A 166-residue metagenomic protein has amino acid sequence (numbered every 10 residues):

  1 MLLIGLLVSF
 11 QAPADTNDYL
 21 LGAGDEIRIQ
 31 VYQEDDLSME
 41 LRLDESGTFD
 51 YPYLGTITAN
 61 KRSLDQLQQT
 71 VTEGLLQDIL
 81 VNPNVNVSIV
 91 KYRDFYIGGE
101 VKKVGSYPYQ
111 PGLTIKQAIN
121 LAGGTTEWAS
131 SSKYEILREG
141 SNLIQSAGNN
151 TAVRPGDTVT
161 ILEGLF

Functional and structural regions predicted by a protein language model:
M1-S9: Bacterial N-terminal signal peptides
F10-F166: Ser/Thr/Pro/Gly-biased, low-complexity, turn-/loop-rich segments that often occur immediately after N-terminal
